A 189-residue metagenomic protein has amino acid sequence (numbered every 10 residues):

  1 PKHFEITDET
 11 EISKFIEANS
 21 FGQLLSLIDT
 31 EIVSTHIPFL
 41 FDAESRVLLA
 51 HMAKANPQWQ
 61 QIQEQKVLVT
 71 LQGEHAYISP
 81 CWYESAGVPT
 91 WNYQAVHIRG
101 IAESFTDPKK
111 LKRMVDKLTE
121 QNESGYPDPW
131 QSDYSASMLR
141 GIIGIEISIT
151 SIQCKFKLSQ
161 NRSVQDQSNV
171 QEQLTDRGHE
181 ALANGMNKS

Functional and structural regions predicted by a protein language model:
P1-Q23: Short, basic/aromatic recognition patches
S13, G87, Y134-S137: A generic local secondary-structure boundary/capping motif
N19-K54, V69: Short beta-strand segments
V33, E44, Q63, T90-V96 (+1 more regions): A short, structural micro-pattern
L48-Q65, T175-A183, N187: An N-terminal domain-start capping segment
L49, L68, H97-R99, G144-S148: Beta-strand secondary-structure signal
K54-M114: Short, structured beta-strand-loop surface elements
F105-S189: C-terminal edge-of-domain segments
